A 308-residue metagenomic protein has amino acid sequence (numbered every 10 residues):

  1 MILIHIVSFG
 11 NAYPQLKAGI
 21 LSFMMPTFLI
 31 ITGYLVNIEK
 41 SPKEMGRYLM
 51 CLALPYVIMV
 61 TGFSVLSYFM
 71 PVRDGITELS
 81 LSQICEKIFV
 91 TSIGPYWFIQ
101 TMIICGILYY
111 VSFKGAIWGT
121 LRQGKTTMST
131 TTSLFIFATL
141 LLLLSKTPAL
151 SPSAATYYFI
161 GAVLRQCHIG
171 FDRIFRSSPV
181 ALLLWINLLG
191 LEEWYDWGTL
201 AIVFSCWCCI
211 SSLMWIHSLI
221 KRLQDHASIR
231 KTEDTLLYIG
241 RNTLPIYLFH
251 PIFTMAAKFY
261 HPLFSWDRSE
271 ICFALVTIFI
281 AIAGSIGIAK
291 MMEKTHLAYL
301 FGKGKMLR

Functional and structural regions predicted by a protein language model:
M1-I38, L52-T61: Functionally critical transmembrane alpha-helices in membrane proteins and complexes, commonly lining
I2-I6, M59-V65, S133-P148, A181-D196 (+2 more regions): Aromatic-anchored segments of alpha-helical transmembrane domains
Y13-M25, K87-T101, L142-I160, R173 (+1 more regions): Interfacial loop-to-helix transition and helix-capping segments at the boundaries of transmembrane helices
S22-P26, E39-F69, D74-Y96, T101 (+4 more regions): Transmembrane alpha-helical segments and their boundary/interface "anchor" motifs in multi-pass integral membrane
L29-E39, I104, L108-S112, Y157-H168 (+3 more regions): Transmembrane alpha-helical segments
G106-F135, K146, V163-V180: Solvent-exposed interhelical
S151, G170-P245, I252-A274: Alpha-helical transmembrane segments and terminal signal-anchor/GPI-anchor hydrophobic tails, characterized by long
T295-R308: Membrane-proximal cytoplasmic C-terminal regulatory module of class A 7TM GPCRs
